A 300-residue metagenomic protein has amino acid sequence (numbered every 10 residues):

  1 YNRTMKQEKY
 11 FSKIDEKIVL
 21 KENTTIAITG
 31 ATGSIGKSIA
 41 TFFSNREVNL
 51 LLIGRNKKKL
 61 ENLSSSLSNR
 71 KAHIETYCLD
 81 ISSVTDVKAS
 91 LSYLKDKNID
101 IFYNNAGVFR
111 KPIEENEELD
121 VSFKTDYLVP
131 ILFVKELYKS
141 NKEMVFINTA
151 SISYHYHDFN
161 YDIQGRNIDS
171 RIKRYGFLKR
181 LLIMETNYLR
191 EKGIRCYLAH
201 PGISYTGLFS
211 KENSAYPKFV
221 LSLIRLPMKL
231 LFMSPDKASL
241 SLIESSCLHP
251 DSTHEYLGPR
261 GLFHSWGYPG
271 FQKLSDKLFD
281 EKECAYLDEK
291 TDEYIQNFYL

Functional and structural regions predicted by a protein language model:
N2-S210, F298-L300: Rossmann-fold NAD(P)H-dependent dehydrogenase/reductase core
Q7-K13, S265-S275: Short, contiguous pre-domain boundary segments
E118, S234-K237, E283: An acidic site on a long C-lobe helix of protein kinase domains
F159-I163, K211-K218, P259-G270: Short, flexible, mixed-charge acidic loops at enzyme active sites
I168-G176, I224-M233, K277-D280: A short acidic, glycine-rich active-site loop that binds or catalyzes chemistry on phosphate/adenosine moieties
Y205-L226: A glycine/serine/threonine-rich, flexible loop-to-helix segment that serves as the NAD(P) cofactor-binding "lid"
S222-F271, E289, N297-F298: C-terminal helical subdomain
L274-L300: C-terminal amphipathic/interface module of NAD(P)-dependent oxidoreductases and related NAD-binding regulators
